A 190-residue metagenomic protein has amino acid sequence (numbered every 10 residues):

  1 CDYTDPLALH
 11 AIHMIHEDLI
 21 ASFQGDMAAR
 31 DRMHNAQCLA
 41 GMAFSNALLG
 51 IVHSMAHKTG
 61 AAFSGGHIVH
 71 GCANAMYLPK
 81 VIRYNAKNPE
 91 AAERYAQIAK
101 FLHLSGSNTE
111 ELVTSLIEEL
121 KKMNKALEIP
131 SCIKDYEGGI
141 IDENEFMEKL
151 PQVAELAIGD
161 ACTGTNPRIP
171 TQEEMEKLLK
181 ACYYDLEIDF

Functional and structural regions predicted by a protein language model:
C1-A47: Carboxylate- and glycine-rich phosphate/diphosphate-binding segment that chelates Mg2+/Mn2+
D2-H13, L49, C72, P89-A92 (+2 more regions): Alpha-helix N-cap/helix-start motif at coil-to-helix transitions, marked by capping-box chemistry
Y3-L7, G25, F44-A47, E90 (+4 more regions): Catalytic cores of large soluble enzymes that bind and process phosphate-bearing ligands
L9-I20, H34, C38, V52 (+8 more regions): Predominant activation on well-ordered alpha-helical scaffold segments within soluble catalytic domains
C38-N74, D160-T165: Glycine-rich phosphate/pyrophosphate-binding beta-alpha loops
A62-G65, G71-E145, I188: Gly/Pro-rich interdomain helix-loop hinge
N144-F190: Short, amphipathic C-terminal "tail helix"
